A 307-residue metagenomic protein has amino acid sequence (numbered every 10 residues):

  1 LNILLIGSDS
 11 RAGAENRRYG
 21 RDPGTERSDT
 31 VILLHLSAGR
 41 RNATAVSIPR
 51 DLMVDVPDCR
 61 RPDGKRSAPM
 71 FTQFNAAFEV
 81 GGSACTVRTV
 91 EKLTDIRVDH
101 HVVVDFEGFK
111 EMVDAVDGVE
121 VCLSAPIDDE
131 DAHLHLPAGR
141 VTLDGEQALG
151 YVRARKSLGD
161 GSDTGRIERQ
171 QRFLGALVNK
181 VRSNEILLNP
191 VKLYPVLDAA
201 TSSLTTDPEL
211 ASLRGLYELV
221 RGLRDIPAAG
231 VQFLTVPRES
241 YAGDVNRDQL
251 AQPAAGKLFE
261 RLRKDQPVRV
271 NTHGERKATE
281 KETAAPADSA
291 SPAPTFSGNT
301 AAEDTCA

Functional and structural regions predicted by a protein language model:
L1-A307: Non-catalytic, solvent-exposed segments at the cell envelope interface
